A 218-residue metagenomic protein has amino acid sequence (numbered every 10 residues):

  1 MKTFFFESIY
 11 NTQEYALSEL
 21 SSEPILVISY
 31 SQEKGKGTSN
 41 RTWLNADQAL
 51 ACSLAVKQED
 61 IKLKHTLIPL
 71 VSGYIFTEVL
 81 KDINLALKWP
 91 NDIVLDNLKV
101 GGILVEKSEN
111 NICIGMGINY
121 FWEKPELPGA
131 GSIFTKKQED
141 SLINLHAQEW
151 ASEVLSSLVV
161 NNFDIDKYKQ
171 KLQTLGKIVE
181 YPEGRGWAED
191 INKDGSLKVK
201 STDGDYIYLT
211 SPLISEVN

Functional and structural regions predicted by a protein language model:
M1-E78: N-terminal lobe of the biotin/lipoate ligase/transferase fold
E7, L87-W89, T210: Short loop/edge segments at beta-strand edges and connector loops that shape dinucleotide/nucleotide cofactor-binding
L26, N84-W89: A short coil-to-beta-strand element that immediately follows conserved catalytic motifs
D60-T66, L70-L85, L95-N218: Long, positively charged amphipathic alpha-helical accessory segments at protein N-termini or as interdomain linkers
